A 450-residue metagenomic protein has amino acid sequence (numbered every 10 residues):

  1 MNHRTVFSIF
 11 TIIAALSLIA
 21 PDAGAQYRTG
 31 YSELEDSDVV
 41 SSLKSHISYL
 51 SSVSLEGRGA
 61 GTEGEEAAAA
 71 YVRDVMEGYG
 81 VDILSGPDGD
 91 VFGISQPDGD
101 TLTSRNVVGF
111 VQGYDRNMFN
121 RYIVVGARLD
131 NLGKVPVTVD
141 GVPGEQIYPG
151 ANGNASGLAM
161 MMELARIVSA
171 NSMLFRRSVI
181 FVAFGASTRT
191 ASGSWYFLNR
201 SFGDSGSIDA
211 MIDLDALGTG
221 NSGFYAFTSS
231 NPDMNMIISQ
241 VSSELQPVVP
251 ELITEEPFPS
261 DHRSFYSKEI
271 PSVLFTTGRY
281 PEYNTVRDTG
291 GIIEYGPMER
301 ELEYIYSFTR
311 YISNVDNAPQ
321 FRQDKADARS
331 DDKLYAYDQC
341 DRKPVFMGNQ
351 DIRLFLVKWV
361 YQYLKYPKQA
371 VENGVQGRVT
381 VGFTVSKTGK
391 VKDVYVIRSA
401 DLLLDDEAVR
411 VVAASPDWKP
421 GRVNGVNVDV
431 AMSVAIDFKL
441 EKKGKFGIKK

Functional and structural regions predicted by a protein language model:
M1-R28: Bacterial Sec-dependent N-terminal signal peptides
T29-S37, V53-E63, G93-D98, V142-N154 (+6 more regions): Second-shell loop/turn segments in exported
G30, P281-R329: His/Asp/Glu-rich mid-to-C-terminal helical/loop segments that flank catalytic regions of hydrolases
D38, S42-S45, Y49, E63-G78 (+17 more regions): Extracytoplasmic/secreted proteins, especially bacterial periplasmic and envelope-associated proteins
S48, R58-Q112: A non-catalytic alpha/beta surface segment that caps or lines the substrate-entry region of metallo-dependent hydrolase
G109, V125-N131, V135-T190, I305: Alpha-helical metal-binding/catalytic segments enriched in His/Glu/Asp
F184-T277: Metal-dependent peptidase/peptidase-like ectodomains
A318-K450: Charge-biased low-complexity segments
